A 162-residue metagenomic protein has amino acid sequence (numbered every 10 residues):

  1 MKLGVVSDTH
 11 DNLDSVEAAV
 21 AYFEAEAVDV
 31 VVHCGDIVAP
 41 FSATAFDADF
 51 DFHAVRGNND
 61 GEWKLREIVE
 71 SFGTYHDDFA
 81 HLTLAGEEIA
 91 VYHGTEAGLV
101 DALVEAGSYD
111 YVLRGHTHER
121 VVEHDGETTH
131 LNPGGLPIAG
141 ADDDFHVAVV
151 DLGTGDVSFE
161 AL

Functional and structural regions predicted by a protein language model:
M1-A45: N-terminal active-site segment of His-dependent metallophosphoesterases
V6-S7, V31-D36, H53-N58, V91-H93 (+2 more regions): Active-site neighborhood of phospho(di)ester-bond hydrolases with catalytic His/Asp-centered motifs
H10-D14, V38-F41, N59-L65, E96-D101 (+2 more regions): Active-site environment of divalent metal-dependent phosphoester hydrolases
A43-H53, E127-H130: Short acidic, glycine/proline-enriched helix-loop-strand junctions
D51-G94: Helix-adjacent hinge/juxtasegments
D77-A85, G107-S108, H124, T129-L162: Binuclear metal-dependent phosphoesterase catalytic core
F79-E119: Internal catalytic-core helix/loop-beta-alpha segment that presents or stabilizes conserved functional determinants
